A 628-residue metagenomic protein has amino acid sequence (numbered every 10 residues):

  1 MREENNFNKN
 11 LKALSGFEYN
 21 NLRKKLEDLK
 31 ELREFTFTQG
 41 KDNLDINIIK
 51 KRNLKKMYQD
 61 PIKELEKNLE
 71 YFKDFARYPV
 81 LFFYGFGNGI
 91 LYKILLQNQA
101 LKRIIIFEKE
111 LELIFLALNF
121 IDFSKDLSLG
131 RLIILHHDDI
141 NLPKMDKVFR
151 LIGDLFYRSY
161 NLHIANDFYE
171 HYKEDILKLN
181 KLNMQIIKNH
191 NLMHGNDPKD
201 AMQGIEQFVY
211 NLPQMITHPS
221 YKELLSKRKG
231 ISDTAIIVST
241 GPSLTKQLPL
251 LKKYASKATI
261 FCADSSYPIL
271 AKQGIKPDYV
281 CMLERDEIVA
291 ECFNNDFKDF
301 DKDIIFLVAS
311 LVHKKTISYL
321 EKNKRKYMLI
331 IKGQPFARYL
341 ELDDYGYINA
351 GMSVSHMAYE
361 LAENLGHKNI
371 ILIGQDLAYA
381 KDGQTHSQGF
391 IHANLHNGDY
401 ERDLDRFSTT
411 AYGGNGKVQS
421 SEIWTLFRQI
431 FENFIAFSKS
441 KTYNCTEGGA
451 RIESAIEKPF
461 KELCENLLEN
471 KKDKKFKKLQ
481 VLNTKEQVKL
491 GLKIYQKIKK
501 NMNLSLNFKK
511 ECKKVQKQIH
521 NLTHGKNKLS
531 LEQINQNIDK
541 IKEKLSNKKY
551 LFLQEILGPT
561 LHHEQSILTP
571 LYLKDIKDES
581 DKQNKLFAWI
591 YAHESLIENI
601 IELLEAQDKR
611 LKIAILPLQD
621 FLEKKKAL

Functional and structural regions predicted by a protein language model:
M1-V80, N88-I94, A201-L225: Class I S-adenosylmethionine
V80-L135: SAM cofactor-binding core of SAM-dependent methyltransferases, primarily the Rossmann-like beta-alpha-beta module
E108, S266-Y267, G274-E284, A362-H386: Glycine-rich phosphate/pyrophosphate-binding loops and their adjacent beta-strand/loop elements at enzyme active sites
I114-D197, A271-M357, L361-L365, P570-L628: Acidic/Gly/His-enriched mid-domain segments of enzyme catalytic cores or analogous surface patches that mediate
F123-L127, L283-D286, N294-K302, S387-R406 (+1 more regions): Acidic, Ser/Thr-rich peripheral helices and adjacent loops at domain boundaries
N180-D233, L244: Aromatic- and Gly/Pro-rich donor/ligand-binding loops that form nucleotide- or phosphate-bearing donor binding pockets
Y400-G449: Polyanion-binding loop/helix "lid" in catalytic or ligand-binding cores
F437-L628: Long, compositionally biased charged/polar accessory segments in the mid-to-C-terminal portions of proteins
